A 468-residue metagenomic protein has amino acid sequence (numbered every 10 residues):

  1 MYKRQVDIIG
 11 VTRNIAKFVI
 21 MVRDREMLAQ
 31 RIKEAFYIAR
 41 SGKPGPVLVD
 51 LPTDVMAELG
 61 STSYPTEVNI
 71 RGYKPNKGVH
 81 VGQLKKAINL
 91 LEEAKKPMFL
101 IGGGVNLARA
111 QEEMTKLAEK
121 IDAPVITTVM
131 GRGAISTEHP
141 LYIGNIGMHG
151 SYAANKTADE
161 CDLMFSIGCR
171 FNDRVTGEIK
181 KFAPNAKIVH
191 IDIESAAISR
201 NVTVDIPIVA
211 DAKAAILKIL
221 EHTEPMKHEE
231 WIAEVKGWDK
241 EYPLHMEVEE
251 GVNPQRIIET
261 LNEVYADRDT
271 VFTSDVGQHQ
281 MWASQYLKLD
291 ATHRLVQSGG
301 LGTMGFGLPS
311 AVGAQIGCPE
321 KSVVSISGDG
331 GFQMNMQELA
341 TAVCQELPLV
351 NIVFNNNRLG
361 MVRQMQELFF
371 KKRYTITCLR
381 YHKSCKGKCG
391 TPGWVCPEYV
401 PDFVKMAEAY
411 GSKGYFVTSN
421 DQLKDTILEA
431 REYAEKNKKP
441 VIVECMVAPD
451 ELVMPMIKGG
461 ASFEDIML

Functional and structural regions predicted by a protein language model:
K3, K74-K86, I146-G150, V252-N253 (+4 more regions): A general structural motif
K3-M226, T260, V264, P348-N351 (+4 more regions): N-terminal alpha/beta PP-like core and its mobile active-site loop of ThDP/TPP-dependent enzymes
R13-V19, N69-I70, K236-E250, G387-G390: Short glycine/proline- and acidic residue-enriched helix-loop micro-motifs that form flexible lids or anion-recognition
L51-A57, G103-V105, S195, V276-Q280 (+2 more regions): Glycine-rich beta-alpha junction loops
V55-G78, V175, K405, N420-K424 (+1 more regions): Glycine/aspartate-rich loop-and-adjacent alpha/beta segment that forms the canonical ThDP
A153-N172, M281-M361: Thiamine diphosphate
K236-A314: Active-site diphosphate/adenylate-binding microenvironment
Q364-P397: Acidic, Ser/Thr-rich peripheral helices and adjacent loops at domain boundaries
